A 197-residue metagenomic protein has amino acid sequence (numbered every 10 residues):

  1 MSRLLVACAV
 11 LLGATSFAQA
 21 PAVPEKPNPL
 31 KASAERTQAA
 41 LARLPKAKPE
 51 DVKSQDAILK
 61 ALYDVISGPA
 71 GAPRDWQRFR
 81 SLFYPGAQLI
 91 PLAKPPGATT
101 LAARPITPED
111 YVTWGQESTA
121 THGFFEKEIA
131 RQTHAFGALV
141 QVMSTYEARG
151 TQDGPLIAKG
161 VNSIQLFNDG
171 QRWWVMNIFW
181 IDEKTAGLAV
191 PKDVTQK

Functional and structural regions predicted by a protein language model:
M1-L4, Q19: Positively charged n-region of N-terminal signal peptides that target proteins for export
V6-S16: Bacterial N-terminal signal peptides
Q19-S81, V194-K197: Short, low-complexity N-terminal intrinsically disordered segments enriched in polar/charged residues
A20-R36, K159-A189: Short beta-strand edge/turn micro-motifs at domain boundaries
L62, F79, A87, V142 (+1 more regions): Hydrophobic pocket/interface hotspot
L62-A70, F83-A87, P91, G115-T119: Sec/Tat-exported extracytoplasmic proteins
L89, A93, G97-D153: Surface-exposed, charged secondary-structure patches
E126, R131-G170, K184-K197: Exposed beta-sheet edge and beta->alpha loop/turn motif
